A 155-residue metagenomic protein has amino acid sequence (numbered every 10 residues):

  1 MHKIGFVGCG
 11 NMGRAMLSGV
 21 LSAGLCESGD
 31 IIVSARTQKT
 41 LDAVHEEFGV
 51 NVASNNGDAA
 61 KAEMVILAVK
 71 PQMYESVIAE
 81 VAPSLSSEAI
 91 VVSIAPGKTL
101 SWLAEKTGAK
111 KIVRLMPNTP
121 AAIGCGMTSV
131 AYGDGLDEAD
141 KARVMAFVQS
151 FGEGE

Functional and structural regions predicted by a protein language model:
M1-E47, N51-S54, A60: NAD(P)+-binding Rossmann beta1-loop-alpha1 motif at the extreme N-terminus of oxidoreductases
G19-A23, S34, E47, S84 (+3 more regions): Change "in soluble alpha/beta enzymes" to "in soluble alpha/beta proteins
E27-D30, S87-A89, K111: Short acidic capping loops at alpha-helix termini that bridge into adjacent secondary structure
V50-T107: Rossmann-fold NAD(P) dinucleotide-binding segment
S54, S93-I94, K111-P117, G154-E155: General beta-strand structural signal in soluble alpha/beta enzymes
W102-K111, M127-E155: Internal alpha-helical scaffold of NAD(P)-dependent oxidoreductase catalytic cores
R114-S129: Active-site capping/gating segments
